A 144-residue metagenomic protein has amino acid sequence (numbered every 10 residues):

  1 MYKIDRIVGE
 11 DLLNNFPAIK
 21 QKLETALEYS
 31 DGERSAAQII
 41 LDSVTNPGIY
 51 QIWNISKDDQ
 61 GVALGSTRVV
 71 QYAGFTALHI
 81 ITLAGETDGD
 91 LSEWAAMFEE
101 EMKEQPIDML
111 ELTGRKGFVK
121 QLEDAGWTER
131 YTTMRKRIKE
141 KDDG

Functional and structural regions predicted by a protein language model:
M1, A77, Y131: A residue-level signal for beta-strand positions that form part of recognition/binding surfaces within mature
M1-S35: Short amphipathic alpha-helix that is part of the acyltransferase structural core
E10-L12, D59, Q71-A73, E86-T87 (+2 more regions): Residues that cap or initiate secondary-structure elements
D31-I49: Active-site rim helix/loop that mediates acceptor-substrate recognition in acyltransferases
P47-D88: Conserved donor-binding loop and adjoining core beta-sheet/short helix segment in diverse acyl/aminoacyl transferases
F75-E123: Acyl-donor binding region in acyl/amide transferases
L112-K116, K120-G144: Active-site/acyl-donor-binding loops of N-acyltransferases
